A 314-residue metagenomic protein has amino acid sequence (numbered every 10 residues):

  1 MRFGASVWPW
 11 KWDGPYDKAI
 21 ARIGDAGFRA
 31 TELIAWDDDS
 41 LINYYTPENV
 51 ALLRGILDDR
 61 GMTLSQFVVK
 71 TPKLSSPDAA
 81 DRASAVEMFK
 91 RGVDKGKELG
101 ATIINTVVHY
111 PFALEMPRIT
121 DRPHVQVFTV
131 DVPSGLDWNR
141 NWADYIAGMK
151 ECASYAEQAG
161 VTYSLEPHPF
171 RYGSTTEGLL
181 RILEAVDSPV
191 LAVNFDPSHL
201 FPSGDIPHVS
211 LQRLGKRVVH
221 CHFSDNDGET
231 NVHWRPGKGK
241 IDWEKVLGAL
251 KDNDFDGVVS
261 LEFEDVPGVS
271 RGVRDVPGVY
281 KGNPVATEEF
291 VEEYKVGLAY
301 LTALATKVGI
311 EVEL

Functional and structural regions predicted by a protein language model:
M1-G4, D13-G27, D58, G100-T102 (+3 more regions): Histidine-acidic metal/acid-base catalytic patches
S6-W10, I34-W36, F67-P72, H109-P111 (+4 more regions): Active-site beta-loop-alpha junctions enriched in small/polar residues
P9-W10, I42-N43, R82, W142 (+2 more regions): A generic secondary-structure micro-motif detector that highlights 1-2 residue hydrophobic/ambivalent hotspots embedded
D17, I56-T63, L74-A192, P284 (+1 more regions): Active-site acidic/histidine proton-transfer and metal-coordination neighborhood in alpha/beta enzyme cores
R22, A26-Y45, V68-P72: N-terminal substrate-binding region of glycoside hydrolase catalytic domains
E32-R54, V108-E115: Glycine-rich, proline-tolerant flexible connector loops at the mouths of alpha/beta enzymes
D37-L41, P72-P77, L114-E115, P202-S203 (+2 more regions): A short acidic, helix-capping loop that chelates divalent metal ions and anchors anionic groups
I42-A51, A83-E87, D242-W243: Aromatic- and glycine-enriched glycan-recognition loops and surfaces that form the carbohydrate-binding subsites
